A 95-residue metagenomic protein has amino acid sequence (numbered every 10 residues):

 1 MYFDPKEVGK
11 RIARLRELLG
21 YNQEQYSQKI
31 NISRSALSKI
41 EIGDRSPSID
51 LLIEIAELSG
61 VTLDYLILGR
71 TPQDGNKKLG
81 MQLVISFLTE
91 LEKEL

Functional and structural regions predicted by a protein language model:
M1-L18: A short, Lys/Arg-rich alpha-helix, primarily the initiator
K10, G20-Y21, P47-D50: Residue-level signal for the short linker/turn that defines the boundary of a DNA-recognition helix
G20-K39, E54: Short alpha-helical DNA-recognition segment
N31-P47, L68-T71: Recognition helix of helix-turn-helix/homeodomain-like DNA-binding domains that insert into the DNA major groove
D50-Y65: DNA major-groove recognition helix of helix-turn-helix/homeodomain DNA-binding modules
L68-L95: Short, charged recognition helix plus adjacent turn of helix-turn-helix-like nucleic-acid-binding domains
